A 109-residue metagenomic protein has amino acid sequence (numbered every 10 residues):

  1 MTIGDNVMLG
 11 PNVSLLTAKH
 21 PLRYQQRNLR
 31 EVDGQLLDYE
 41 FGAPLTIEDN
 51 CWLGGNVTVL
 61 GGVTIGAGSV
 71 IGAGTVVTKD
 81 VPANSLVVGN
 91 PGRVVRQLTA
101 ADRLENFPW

Functional and structural regions predicted by a protein language model:
M1-G61, L98-T99, L104: Flexible, glycine/small-residue-enriched loop-and-beta-strand segment within the central core of proteins
D5, D49, A67, A83-N84: Short acidic capping loops at alpha-helix termini that bridge into adjacent secondary structure
T46, G54-V70, T75-K79: Beta-rich strand-turn-strand
G92-R93: Activation segment
N106-W109: Acidic/histidine-enriched, glycine/proline-rich intrinsically disordered or flexible terminal extensions
